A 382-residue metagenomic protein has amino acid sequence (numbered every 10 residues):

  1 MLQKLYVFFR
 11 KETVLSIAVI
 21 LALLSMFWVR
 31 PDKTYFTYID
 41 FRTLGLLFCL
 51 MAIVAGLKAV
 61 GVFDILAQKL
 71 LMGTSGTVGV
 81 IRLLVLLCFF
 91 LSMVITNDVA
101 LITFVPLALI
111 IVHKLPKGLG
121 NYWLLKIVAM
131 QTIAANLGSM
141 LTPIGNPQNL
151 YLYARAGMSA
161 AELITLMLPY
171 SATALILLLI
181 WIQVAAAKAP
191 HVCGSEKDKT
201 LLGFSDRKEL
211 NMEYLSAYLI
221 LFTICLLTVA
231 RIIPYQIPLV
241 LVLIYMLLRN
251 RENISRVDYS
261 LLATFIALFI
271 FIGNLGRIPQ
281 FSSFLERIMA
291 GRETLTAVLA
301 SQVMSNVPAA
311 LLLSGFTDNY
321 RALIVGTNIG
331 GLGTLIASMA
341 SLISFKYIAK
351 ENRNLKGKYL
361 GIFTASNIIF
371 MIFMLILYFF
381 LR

Functional and structural regions predicted by a protein language model:
M1-I17, G76-T77, R207-A217: N-terminal membrane topogenic signal
L2, A161-R207, L342-R382: Juxtamembrane and boundary regions of transmembrane helices in multi-pass small-molecule transporters and channels
Q3-T34, L46-G61, A185-K188, I224-E252 (+2 more regions): Structural signal for alpha-helical transmembrane segments and their membrane-water exit/capping regions in multi-pass
L5-K11, K33-T43, A160-Y170, K208-L210 (+4 more regions): Interfacial loop-to-helix junctions that mark the boundaries of transmembrane helices in multi-pass membrane
Y38, V60, D64-A67, Y218-D318: Transmembrane helical segments that form the transport core of multi-pass membrane transport proteins
F41-T43, M72-L86, L115-I127, M212-S216 (+2 more regions): Membrane-interfacial loop-to-helix junctions in multi-pass transporters
V78-L83, P116-M130, M158-L168, N319-G331 (+1 more regions): Membrane-interface alpha-helices at helix entry/exit sites of multi-pass transporters
F90-M140, Y151, L311-I324, R353 (+1 more regions): Hydrophobic transmembrane alpha-helices that form the pore/transport pathway of multi-pass ion and small-solute
